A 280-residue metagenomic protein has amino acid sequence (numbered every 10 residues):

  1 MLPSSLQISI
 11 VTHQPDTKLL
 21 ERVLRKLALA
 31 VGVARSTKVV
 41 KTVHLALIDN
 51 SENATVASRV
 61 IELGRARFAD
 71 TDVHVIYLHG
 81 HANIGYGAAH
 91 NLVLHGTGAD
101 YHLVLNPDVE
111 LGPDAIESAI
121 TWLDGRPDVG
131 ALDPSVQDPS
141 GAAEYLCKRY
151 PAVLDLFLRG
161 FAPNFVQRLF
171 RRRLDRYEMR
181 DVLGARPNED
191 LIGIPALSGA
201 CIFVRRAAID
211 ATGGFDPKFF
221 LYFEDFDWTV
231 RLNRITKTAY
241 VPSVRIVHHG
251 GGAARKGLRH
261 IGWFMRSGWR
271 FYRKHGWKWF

Functional and structural regions predicted by a protein language model:
M1-V40: N-proximal low-complexity "stem/linker" segments adjacent to membrane-targeting elements
L27-A82, L92: Acidic donor-binding segment of Leloir-type glycosyltransferases
Y77, H81-A88, L94-T97, L221: A short, glycine-/small-residue-rich helix N-cap motif at loop->alpha-helix starts within glycosyltransferase
H102: Short aromatic/hydrophobic "clamp" motif used to bind/position activated sugar donors
E110-L146: Conserved donor NDP-sugar-binding/catalytic core segment of glycosyltransferases
P151-I194: Short, flexible, basic/aromatic active-site loop/helix in glycosyltransferases
G184-G213, K218-R245: A short, conserved alpha-helix in the catalytic core of glycosyltransferases
F223-F280: Active-site-adjacent helix/loop segment of glycosyltransferases that harbors family-specific signature motifs
